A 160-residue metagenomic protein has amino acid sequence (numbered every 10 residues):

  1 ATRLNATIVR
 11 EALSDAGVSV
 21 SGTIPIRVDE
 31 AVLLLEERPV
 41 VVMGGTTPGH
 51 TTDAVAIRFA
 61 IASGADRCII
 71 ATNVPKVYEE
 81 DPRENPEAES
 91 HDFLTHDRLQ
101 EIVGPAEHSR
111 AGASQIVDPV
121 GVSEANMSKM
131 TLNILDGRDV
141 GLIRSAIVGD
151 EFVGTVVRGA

Functional and structural regions predicted by a protein language model:
A1-A160: C-terminal catalytic "cap/lid" subdomain
